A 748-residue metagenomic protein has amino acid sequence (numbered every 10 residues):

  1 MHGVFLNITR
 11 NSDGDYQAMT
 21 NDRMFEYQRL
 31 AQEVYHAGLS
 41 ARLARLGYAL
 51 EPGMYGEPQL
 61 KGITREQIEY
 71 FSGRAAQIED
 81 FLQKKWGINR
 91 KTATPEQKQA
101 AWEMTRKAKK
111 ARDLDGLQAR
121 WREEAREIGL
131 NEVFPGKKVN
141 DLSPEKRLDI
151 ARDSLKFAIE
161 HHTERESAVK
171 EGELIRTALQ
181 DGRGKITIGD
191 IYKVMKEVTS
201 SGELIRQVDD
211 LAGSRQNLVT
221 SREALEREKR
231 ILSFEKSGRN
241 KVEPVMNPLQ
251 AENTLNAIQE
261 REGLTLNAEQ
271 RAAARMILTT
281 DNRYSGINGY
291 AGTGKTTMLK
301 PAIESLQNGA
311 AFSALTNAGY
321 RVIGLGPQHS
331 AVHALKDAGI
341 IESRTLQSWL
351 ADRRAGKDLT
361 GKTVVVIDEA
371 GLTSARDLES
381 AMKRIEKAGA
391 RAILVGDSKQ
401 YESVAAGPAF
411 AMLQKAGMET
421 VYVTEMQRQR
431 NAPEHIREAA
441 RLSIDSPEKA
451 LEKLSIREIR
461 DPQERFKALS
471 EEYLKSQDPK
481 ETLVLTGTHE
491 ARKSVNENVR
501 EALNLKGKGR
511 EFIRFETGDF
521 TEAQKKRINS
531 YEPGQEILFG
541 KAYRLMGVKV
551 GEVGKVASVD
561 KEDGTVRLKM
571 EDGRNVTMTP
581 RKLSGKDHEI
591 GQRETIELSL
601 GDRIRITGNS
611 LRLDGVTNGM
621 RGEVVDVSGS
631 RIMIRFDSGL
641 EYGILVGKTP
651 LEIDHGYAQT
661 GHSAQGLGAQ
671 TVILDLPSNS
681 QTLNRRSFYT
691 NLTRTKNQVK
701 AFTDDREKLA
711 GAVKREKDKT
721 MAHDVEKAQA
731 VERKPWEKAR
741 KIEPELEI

Functional and structural regions predicted by a protein language model:
M1-I748: Conserved ATP-binding/catalytic motifs of P-loop helicase motor domains
